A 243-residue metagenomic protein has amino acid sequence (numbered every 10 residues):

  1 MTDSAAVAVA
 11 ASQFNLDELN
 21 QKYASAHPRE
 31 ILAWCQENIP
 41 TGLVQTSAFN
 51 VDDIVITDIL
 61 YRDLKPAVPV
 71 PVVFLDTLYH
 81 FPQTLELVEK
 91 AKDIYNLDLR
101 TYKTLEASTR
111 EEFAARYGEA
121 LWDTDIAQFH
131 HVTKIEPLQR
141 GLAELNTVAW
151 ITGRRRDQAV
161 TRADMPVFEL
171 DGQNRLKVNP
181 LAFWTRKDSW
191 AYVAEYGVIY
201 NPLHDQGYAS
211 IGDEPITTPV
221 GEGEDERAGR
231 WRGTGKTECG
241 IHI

Functional and structural regions predicted by a protein language model:
T2-I243: Nucleotide-activated chemistry modules centered on ATP-dependent adenylation/adenylyltransferase
